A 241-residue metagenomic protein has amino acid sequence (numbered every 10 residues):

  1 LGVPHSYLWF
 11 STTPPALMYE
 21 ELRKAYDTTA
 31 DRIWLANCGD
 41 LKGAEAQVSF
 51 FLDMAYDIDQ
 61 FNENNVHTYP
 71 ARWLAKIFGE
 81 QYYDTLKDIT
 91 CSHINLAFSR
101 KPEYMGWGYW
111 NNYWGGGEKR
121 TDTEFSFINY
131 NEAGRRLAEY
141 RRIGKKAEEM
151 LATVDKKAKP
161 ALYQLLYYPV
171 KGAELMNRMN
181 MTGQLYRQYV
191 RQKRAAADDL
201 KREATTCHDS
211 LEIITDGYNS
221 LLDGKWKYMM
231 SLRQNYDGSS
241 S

Functional and structural regions predicted by a protein language model:
L1-S241: Substrate-binding groove of N-acetylhexosamine-processing glycoside hydrolases
